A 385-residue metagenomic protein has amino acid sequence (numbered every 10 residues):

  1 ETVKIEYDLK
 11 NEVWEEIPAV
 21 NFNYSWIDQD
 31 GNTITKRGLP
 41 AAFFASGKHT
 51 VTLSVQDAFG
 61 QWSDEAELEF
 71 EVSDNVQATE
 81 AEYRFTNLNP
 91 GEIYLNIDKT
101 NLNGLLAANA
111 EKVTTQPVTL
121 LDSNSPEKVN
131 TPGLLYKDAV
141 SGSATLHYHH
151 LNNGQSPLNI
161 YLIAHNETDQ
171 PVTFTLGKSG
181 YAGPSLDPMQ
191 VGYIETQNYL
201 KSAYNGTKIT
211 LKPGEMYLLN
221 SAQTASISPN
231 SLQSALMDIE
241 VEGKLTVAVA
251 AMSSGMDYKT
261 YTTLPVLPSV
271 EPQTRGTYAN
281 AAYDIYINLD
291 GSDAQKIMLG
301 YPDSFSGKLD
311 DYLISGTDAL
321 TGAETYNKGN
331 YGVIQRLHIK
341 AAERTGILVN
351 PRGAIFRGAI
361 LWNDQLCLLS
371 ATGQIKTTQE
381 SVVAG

Functional and structural regions predicted by a protein language model:
I17-P40: Surface-exposed, flexible coil segments in extracellular/virion-facing regions
G38-K48: Solvent-exposed segments in extracellular or luminal domains encompassing
Q56-Q61: Short, solvent-exposed loop/turn segments at the edges of extracellular beta-sandwich modules
W62-D74: C-terminal edge beta-strand
H150-L158, I163-G183, I239-V241, K340-R352 (+1 more regions): Asparagine-centered strand-capping/turn motif at beta-strand->loop junctions
Q190-S228, D364-G385: Intrinsically disordered, low-complexity Pro/Gly/Ser/Thr-rich segments with frequent PxxP/GP/PP motifs and embedded
A225-T263: Terminal connector regions
